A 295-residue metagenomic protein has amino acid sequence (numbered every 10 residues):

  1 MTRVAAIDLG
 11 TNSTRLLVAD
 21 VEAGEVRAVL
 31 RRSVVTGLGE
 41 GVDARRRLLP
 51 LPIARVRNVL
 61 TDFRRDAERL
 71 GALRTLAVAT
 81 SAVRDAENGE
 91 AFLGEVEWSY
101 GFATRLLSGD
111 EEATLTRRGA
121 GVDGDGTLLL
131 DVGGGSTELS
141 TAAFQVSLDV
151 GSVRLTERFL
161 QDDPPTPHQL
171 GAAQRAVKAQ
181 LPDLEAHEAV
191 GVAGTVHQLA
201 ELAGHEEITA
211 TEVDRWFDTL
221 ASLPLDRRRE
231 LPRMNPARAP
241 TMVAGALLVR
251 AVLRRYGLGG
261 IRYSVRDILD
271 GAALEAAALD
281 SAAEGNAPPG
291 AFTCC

Functional and structural regions predicted by a protein language model:
T2-R27: N-terminal basic/disordered segments at the start of proteins
V4, V18-V21, T36-G37, G41-A72 (+2 more regions): Helical "lid/coupling" subdomains associated with nucleotide-phosphate turnover
D8, V26, V96-W98, D131 (+1 more regions): A generic structural signal for short, solvent-exposed coil/turn residues that cap or connect secondary-structure
D8-S13, L130-S136, V192-V196, D267: A short acidic Gly-Thr/Ser loop motif
